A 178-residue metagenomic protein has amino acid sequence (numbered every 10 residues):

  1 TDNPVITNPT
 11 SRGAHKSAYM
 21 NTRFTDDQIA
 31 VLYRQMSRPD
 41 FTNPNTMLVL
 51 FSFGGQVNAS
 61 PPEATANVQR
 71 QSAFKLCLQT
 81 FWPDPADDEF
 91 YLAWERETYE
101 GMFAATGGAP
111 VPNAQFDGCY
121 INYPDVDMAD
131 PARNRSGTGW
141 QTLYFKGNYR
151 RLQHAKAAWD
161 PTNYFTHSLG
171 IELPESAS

Functional and structural regions predicted by a protein language model:
T1-S178: Soluble FAD-dependent oxygen oxidases
